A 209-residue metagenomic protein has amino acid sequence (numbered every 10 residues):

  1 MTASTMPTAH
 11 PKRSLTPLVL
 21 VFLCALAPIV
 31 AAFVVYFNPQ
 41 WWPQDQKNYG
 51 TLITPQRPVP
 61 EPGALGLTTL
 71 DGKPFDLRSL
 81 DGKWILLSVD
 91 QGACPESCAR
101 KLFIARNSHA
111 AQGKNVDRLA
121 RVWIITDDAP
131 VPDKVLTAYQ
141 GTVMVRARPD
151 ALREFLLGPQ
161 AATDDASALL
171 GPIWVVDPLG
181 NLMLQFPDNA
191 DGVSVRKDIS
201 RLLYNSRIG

Functional and structural regions predicted by a protein language model:
M1-K12: N-terminal Lys/Arg-rich, disordered targeting/topogenic segments
T16-Y36: Hydrophobic membrane-insertion alpha-helices, especially the h-region of bacterial N-terminal signal peptides
V30, Q40-L77: N-terminal "domain-start" segment that seeds a small globular fold
L77-A105: Short active-site neighborhood of thiol/selenol oxidoreductases, capturing the structured segment around
S88, R121-I124, V175: Structural beta-sheet core signal
L102-V122: Conserved helix-turn-beta segment immediately C-terminal to the redox Cys motif in thioredoxin-like folds
V122, D127-G171: Short, internal strand/loop/helix patches that form the active-site neighborhood or redox-interaction surface
L169-G209: Thiol-/selenol-based redox modules, centered on thioredoxin-like and closely related oxidoreductase domains
